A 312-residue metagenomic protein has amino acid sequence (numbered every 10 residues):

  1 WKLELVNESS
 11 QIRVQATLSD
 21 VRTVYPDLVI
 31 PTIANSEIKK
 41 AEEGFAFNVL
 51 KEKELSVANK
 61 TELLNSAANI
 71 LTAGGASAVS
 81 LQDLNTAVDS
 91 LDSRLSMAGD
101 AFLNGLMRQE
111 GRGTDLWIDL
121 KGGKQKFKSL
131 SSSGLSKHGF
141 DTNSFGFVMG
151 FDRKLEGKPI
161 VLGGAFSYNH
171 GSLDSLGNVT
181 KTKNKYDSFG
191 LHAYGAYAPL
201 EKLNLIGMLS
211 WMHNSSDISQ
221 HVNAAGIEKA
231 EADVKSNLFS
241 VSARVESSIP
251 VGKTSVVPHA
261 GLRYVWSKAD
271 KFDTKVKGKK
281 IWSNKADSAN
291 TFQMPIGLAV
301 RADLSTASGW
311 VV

Functional and structural regions predicted by a protein language model:
W1-G74: Extracellular/surface-exposed low-complexity segments
D20, V245-V251, Y264, V300-T306: Beta-strand elements of well-folded, non-transmembrane domains
L50-V256: Outer membrane beta-barrel translocator domains of Type V secretion systems
K128, V265, A269-F272: Long, well-ordered alpha-helical segments
H192-A193, K271, K275, K279-V312: Outer membrane beta-barrel transmembrane domains
H259-V265: Internal active-site segments that recognize and position negatively charged phosphoryl groups and nucleotide moieties
